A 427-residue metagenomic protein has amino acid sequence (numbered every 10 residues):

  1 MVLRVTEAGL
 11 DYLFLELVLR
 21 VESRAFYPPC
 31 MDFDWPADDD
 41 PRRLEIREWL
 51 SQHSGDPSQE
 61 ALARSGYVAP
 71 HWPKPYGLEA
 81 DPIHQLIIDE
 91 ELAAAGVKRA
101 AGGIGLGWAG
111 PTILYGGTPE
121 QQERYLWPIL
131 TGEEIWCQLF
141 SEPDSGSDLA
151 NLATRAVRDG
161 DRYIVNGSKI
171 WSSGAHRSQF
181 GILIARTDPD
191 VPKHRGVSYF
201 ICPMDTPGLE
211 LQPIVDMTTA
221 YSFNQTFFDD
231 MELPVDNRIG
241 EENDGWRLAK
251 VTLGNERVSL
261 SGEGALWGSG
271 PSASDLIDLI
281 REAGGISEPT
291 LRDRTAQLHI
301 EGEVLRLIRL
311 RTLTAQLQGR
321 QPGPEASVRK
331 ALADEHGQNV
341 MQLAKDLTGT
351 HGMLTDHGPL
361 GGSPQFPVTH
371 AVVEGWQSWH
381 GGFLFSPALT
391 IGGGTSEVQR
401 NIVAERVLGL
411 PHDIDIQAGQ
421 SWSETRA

Functional and structural regions predicted by a protein language model:
D11, L15-G103, L114, R124-P128 (+8 more regions): Amphipathic, small/basic residue-rich leader segments at the start of a protein or domain
F33-W35, L209-L307, A315, L389 (+1 more regions): Glycine-rich beta->alpha junctions and the first turn(s) of the following alpha-helix
Q52, L78, S172, S327 (+1 more regions): Alpha-helix capping/hinge segments and adjacent helical runs
R64-E133, G174-F180, G302, R309 (+4 more regions): Internal helix-loop-helix
G132-F140: A short, Trp-centered hydrophobic/proline-enriched beta-strand micro-motif
T154-A156: A structural signal for short hydrophobic beta-strand segments in well-ordered beta-sheet cores
D161-R162, N166-Q212: A short core secondary-structure module
R292-A296, P324-A331: Short, charged, amphipathic alpha-helical segments
